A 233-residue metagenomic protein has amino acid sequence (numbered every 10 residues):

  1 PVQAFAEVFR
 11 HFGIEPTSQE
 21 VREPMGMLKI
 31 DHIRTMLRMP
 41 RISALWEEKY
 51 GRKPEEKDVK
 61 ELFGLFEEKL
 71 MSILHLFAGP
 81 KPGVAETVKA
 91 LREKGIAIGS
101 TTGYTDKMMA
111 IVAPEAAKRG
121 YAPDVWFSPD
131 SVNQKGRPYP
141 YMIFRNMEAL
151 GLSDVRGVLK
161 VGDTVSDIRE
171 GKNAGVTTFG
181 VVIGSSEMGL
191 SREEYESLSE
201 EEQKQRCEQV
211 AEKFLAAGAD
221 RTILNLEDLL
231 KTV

Functional and structural regions predicted by a protein language model:
P1-A85, K89-K94, A110: N-terminal helical cap/lid subdomain that shapes the substrate entry/recognition surface in HAD-like hydrolases
S18, S100, T222-L224: A structural preference for short, hydrophobic beta-strand core positions in alpha/beta folds
P24, T101-G103: Structural motif
L76-F77, T101, K135: Glycine- and other small-residue-rich loops at beta-strand/loop junctions that grip anionic moieties
A85, K89-A90, T105-V233: Asp-based, Mg2+/Mn2+-dependent phosphohydrolase catalytic module
